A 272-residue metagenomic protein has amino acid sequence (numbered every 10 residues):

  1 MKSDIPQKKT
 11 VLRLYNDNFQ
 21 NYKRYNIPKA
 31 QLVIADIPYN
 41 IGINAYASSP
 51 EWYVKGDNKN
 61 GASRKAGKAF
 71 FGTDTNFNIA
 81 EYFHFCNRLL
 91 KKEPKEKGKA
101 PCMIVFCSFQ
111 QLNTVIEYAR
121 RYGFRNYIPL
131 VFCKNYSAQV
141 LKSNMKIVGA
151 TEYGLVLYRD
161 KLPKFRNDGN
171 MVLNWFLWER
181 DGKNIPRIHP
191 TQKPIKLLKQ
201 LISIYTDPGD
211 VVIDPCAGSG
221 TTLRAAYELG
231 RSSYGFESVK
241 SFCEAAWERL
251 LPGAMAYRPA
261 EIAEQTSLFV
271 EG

Functional and structural regions predicted by a protein language model:
M1-C243: Core catalytic lobe of class I
Q110, L251-G272: Class I S-adenosyl-L-methionine-dependent methyltransferase module
A246-W247: Conserved SAM-binding loop
